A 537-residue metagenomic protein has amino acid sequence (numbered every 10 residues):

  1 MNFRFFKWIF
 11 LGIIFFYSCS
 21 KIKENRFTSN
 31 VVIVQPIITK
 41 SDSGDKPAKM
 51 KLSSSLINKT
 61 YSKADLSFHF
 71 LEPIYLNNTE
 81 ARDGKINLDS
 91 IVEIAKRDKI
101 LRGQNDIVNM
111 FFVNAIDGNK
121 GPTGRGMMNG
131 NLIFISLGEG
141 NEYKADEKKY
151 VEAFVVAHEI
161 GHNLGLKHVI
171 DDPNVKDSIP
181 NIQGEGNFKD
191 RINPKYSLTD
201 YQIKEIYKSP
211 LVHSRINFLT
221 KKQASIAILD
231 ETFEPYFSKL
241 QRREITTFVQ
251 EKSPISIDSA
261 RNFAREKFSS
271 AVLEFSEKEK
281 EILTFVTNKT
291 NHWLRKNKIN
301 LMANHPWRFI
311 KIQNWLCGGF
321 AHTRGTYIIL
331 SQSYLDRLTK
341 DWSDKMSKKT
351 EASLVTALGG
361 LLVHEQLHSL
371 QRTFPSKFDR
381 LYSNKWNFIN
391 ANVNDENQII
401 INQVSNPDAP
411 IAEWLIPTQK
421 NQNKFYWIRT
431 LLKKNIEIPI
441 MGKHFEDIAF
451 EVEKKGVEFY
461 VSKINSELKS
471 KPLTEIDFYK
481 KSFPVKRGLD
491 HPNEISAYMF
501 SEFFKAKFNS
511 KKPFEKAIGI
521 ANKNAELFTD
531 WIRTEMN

Functional and structural regions predicted by a protein language model:
R4-L11: Sec-dependent signal peptide recognition, specifically the positively charged N-region followed immediately by
I22-V108, F112-G118, E142-Y143, V151-E152 (+3 more regions): Propeptide-to-catalytic entry region of secreted or membrane-anchored zinc metalloproteases
L66, E72-N77, A81-R82, L88 (+4 more regions): Acidic, glycine-rich loop-and-strand cores that form catalytic or ligand-binding grooves in diverse globular domains
K96-P173, I299-L358: Active-site-proximal segment of zinc-dependent metalloprotease catalytic domains
R102, V272-F445: Acidic/His-rich structured neighborhood in mature extracellular/periplasmic domains
G140-R215, P375-L415, Q419, A497: The catalytic-center signature of Zn2+-dependent metalloproteases
I216, I428-N537: Pan-zinc metallopeptidase signature
